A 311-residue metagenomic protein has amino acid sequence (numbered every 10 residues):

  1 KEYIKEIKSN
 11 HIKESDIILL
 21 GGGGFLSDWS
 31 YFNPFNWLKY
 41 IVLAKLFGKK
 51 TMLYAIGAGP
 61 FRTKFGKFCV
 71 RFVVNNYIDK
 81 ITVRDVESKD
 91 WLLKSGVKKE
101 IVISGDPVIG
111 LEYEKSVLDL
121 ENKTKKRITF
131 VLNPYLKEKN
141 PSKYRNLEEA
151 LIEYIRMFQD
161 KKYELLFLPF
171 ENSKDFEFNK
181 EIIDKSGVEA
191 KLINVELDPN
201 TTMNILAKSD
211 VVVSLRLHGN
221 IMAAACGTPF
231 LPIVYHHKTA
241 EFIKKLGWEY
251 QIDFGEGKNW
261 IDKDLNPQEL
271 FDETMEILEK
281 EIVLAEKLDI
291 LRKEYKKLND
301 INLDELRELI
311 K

Functional and structural regions predicted by a protein language model:
K1-K311: Active-site anion-handling motifs in enzyme catalytic cores
